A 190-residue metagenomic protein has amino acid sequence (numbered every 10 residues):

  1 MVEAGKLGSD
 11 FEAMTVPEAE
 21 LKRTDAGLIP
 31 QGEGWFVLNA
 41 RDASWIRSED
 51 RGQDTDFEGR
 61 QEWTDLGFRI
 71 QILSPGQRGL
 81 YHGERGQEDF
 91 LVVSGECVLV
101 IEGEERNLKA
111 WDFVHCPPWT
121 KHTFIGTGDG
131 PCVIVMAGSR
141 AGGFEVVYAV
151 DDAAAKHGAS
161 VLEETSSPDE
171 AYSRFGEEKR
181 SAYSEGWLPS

Functional and structural regions predicted by a protein language model:
M1-D65, K156-S190: A short, N-terminal "cap"/entry segment at the start of jelly-roll beta-barrel domains of the cupin/DSBH fold
S48-D56, R69-E84, P118: Conserved short histidine dyad/triad with adjacent acidic residue
D65-P75, G83-V100, G138-S139: Short, conserved beta-strand element in jelly-roll/cupin
Q77, R85-G86, E104, T120-K121 (+1 more regions): A generic "binding-loop/recognition-motif" signal
D89, G103-W119: Short acidic-glycine-tyrosine-enriched beta hairpin
V98, P118-F144: Ligand-binding loop in jelly-roll beta-barrel domains
I134, G138-G142, V146, V150-D151 (+1 more regions): Extended, acidic-biased charged interface segments
